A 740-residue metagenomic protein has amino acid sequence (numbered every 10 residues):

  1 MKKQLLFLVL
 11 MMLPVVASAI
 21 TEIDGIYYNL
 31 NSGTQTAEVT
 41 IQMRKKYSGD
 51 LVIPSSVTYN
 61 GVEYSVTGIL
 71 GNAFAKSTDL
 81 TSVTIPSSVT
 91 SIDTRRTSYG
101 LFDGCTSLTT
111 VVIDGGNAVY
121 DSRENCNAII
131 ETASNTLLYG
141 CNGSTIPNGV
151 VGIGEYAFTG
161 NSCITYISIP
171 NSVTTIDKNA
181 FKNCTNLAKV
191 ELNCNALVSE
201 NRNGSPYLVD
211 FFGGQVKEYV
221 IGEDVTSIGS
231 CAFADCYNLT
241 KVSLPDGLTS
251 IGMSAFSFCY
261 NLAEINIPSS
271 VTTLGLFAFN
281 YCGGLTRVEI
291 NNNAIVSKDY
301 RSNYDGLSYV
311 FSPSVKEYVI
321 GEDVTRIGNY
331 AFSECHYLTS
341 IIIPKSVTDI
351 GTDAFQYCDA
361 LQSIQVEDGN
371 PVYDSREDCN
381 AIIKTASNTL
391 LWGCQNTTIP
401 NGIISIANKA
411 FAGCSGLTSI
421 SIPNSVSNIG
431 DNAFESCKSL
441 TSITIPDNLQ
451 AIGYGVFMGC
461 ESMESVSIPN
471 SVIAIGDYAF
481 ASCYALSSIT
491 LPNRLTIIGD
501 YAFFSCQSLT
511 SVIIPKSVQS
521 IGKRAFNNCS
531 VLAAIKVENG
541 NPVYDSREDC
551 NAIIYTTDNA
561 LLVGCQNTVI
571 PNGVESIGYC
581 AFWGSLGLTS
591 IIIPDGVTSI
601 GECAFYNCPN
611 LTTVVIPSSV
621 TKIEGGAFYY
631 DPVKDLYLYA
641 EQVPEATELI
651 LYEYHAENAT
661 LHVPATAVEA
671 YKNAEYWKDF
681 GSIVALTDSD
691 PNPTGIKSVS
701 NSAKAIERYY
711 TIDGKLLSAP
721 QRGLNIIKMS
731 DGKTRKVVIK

Functional and structural regions predicted by a protein language model:
M1-K3, L724-K740: C-terminal tail/sorting-segment detector
Q4-L13: Sec-dependent N-terminal signal peptides
A17-T21: Boundary at the C-terminal end of the N-terminal hydrophobic targeting segment
S32, K46-G68, T78-D93, C105-A128 (+23 more regions): Structural signature of tandem-repeat unit edges
Y59, E707-D731: Short, surface-exposed loop/turn motifs with a glycine/proline- and acidic-biased composition
G71-N72, Y99-L101, E155-A157, D177-K182 (+17 more regions): Consensus positions within tandem repeat domains that build extended binding/scaffold surfaces
N673-T694: A recurrent domain-boundary module in secreted/ectodomain proteins
T687-D713: Residue-level detector of functionally pivotal "anchor" positions at catalytic/ligand-binding pockets or at interdomain
